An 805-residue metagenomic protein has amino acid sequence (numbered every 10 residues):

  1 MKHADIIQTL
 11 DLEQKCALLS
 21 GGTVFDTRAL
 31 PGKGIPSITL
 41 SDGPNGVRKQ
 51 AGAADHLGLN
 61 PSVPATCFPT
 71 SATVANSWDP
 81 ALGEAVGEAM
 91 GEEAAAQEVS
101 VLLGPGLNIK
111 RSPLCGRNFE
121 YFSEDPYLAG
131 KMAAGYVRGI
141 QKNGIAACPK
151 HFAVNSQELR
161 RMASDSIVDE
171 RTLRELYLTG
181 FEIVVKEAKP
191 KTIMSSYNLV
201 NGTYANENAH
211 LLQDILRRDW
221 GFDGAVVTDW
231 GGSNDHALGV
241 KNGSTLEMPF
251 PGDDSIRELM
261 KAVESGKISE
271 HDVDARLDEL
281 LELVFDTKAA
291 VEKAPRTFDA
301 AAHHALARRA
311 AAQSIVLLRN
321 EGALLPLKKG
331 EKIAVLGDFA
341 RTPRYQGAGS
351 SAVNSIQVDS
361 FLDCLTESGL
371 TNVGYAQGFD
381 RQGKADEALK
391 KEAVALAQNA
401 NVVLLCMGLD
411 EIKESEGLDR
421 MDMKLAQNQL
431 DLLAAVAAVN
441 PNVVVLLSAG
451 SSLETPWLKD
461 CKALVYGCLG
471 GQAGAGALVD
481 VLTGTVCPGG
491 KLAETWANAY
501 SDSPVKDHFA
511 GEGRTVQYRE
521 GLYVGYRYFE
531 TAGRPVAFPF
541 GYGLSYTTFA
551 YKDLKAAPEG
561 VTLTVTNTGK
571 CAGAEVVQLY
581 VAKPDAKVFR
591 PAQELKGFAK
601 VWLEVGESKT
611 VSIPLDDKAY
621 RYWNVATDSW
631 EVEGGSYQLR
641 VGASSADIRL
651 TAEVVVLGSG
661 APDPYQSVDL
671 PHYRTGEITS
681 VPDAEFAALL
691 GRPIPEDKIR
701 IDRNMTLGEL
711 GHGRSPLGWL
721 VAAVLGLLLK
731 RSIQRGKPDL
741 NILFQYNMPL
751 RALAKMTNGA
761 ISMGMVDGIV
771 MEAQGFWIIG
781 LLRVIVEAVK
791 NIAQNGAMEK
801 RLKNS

Functional and structural regions predicted by a protein language model:
M1-Y622, S636-V641, S645, G759-A760 (+3 more regions): Glycoside hydrolase catalytic-domain context in secreted enzymes
D617-P664: Terminal connector regions
A652-V724: Charged, amphipathic alpha-helical linkers/stalks
A661-P662, G711-V789: Long, acidic serine/threonine- and proline-rich intrinsically disordered regions
